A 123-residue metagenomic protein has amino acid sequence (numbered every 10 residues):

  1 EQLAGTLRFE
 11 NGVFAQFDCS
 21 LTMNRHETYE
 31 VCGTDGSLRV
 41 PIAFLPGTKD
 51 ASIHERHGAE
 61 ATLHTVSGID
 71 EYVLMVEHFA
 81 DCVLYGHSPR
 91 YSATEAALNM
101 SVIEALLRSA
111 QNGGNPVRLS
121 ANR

Functional and structural regions predicted by a protein language model:
E1-P46, M75-H87, N122-R123: Contiguous beta-strand/loop segments that form the cofactor/metal-binding neighborhood of enzyme cores
L7-N11, I53-E60: Short acidic, glycine-rich loop/turn motifs
E10, D81-R123: C-terminal helix-rich "cap/oligomerization" subdomain common to oxidoreductases
L21-M23, G68, E95: Structured beta->alpha junctions
R25, H57, T65: Active-site lid/adjacent beta-loop-alpha segment flanking the redox-cofactor pocket in flavoenzymes
Y29, G47-H57: Short polybasic amphipathic segments
T62-V66, V117-L119: Generic detection of short hydrophobic beta-strand segments and adjacent strand-loop junctions
T65-E77: Active-site loop of classical SDR/Rossmann-like NAD(P)-dependent oxidoreductases, centered on the catalytic Tyr-X3-Lys
